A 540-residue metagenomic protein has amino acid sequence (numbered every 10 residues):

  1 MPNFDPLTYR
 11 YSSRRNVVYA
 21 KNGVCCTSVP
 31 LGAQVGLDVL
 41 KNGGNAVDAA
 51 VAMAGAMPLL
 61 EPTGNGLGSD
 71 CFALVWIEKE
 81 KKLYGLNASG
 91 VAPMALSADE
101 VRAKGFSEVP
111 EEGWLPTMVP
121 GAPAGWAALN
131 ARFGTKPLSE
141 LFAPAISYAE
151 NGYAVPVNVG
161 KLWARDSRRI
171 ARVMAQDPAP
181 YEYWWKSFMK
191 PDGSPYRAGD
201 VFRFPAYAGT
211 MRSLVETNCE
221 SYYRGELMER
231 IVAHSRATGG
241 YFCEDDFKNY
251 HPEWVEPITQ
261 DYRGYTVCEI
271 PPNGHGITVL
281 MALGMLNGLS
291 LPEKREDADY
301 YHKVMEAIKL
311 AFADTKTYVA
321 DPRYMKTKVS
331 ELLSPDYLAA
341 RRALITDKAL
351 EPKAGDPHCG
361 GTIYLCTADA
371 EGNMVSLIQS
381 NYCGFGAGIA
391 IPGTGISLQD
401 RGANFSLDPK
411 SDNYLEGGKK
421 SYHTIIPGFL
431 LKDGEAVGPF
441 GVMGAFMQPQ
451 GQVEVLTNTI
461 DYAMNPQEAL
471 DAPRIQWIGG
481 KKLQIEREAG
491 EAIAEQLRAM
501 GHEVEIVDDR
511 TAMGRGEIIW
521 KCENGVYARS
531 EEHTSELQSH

Functional and structural regions predicted by a protein language model:
M1-D38, A46-N218, Y222-R224, M228-G274 (+3 more regions): Noncatalytic scaffold domains of N-terminal-nucleophile
P2-D5, L291-N381, T394, R401 (+1 more regions): Internal maturation/activation junctions in enzymes
L59-G85, Y241-C243, N373-G438, Y462 (+1 more regions): Active-site rim segments in enzyme catalytic domains, especially the processed small/beta chain of N-terminal
W254, C359-T362, H423-I425: Short, small/polar residue-rich loop motifs at catalytic or cofactor-binding pockets
C268-G276, T362-C366, I378-I389, V442-Q448: Glycine-rich phosphate/pyrophosphate-binding beta-alpha loops
E371, K419, Q452, D461-T511: Extended C-terminal subregions enriched in glycine
E532-S539: Conserved small/polar residues in nucleotide/adenosyl-binding loops
